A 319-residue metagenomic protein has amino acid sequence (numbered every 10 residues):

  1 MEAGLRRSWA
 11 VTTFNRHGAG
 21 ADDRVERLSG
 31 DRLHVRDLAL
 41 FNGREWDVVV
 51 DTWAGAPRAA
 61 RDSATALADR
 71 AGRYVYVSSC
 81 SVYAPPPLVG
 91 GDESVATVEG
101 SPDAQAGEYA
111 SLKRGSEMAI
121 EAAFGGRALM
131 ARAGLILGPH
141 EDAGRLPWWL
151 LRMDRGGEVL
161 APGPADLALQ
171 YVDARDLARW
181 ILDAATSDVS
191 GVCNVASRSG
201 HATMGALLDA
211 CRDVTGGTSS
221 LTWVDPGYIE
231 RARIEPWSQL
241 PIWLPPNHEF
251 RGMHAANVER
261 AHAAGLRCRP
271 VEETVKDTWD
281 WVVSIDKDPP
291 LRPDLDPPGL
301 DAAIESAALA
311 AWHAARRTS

Functional and structural regions predicted by a protein language model:
M1-W9: N-terminal Rossmann NAD(P)H-binding glycine-rich loop of SDR-like oxidoreductase domains
T13-G18, D31-R32: N-terminal Rossmann-fold cofactor-binding loop
F14, T52, V77-S79, A131-A133: SDR active-site strand-loop-helix element
V25-V48, G55-T65: Conserved Rossmann-fold cofactor-binding substructure of NAD(P)-dependent oxidoreductases
R61-R114, A122-A123, L129: Conserved Rossmann-fold NAD(P)-dependent oxidoreductase catalytic core, especially the SDR/UDP-sugar
S116-H140: Conserved beta-loop-beta element that borders a ligand/cofactor-binding pocket
G144-W149, P162-S187, G191-N194, A206 (+1 more regions): Substrate-positioning beta->alpha
D183-E259, D277-W279, D286-S319: Mid/C-terminal beta-alpha module of Rossmann-like enzyme folds, strongest in SDR-family dehydrogenases/epimerases
